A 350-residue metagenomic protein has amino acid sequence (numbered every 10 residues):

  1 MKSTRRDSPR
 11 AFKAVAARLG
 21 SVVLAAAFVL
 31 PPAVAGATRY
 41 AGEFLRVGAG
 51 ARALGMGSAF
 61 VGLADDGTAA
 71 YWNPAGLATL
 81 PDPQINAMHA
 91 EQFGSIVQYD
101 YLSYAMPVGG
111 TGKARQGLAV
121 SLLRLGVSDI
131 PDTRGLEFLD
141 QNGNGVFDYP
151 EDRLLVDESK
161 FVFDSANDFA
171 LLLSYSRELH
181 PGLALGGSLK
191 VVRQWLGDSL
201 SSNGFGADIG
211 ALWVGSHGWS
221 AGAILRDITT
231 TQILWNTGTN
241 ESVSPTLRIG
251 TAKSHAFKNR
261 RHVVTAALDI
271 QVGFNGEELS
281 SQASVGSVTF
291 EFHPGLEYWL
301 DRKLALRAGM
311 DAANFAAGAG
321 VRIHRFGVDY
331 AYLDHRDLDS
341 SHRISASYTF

Functional and structural regions predicted by a protein language model:
M1-V15: N-terminal secretory signal peptides that target proteins for export/translocation
D7, V29-L30, W72, F292: Selective for proline/serine-rich intrinsically disordered segments in cytosolic/nuclear regulatory regions
S8-A11, A25, T68: Hydrophobic residues within membrane-embedded alpha helices
A14-A17, N142: Polar/charged alpha-helical tracts
R18-P31: Bacterial N-terminal signal peptides
P32-G36: Signal peptide processing junction and immediate N-terminal pro/mature segment of secreted/exported proteins
A37-F350: Subset of outer-membrane beta-barrel
